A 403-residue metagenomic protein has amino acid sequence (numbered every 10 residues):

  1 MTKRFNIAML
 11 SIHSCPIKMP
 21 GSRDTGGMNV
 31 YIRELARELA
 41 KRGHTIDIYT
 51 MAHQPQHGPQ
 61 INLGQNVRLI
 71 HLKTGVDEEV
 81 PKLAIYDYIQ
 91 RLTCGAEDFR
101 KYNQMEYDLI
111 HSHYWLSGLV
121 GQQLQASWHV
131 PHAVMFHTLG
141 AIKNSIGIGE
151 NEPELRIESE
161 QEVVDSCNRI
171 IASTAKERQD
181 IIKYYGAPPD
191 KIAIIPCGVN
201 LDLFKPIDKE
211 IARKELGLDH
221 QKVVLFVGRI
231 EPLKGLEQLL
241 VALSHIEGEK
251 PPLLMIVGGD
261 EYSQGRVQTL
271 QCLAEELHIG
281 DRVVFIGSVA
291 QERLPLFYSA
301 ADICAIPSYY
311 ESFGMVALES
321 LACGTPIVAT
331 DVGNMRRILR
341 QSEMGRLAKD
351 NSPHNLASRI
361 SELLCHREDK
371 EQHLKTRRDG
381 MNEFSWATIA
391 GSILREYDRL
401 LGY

Functional and structural regions predicted by a protein language model:
M1-L69: N-terminal subdomain of nucleotide-sugar transferases
K176, G198: Carbohydrate-associated surface elements
L218-K234, L240-L243, M255: Conserved donor-binding/catalytic core segment of Leloir-type glycosyltransferases
L253-C272: Glycosyltransferase donor-sugar binding loop
S288-V289, L296-A301: Short alpha-helical donor nucleotide-sugar binding micro-motif in glycosyltransferases
Y309: Aromatic "clamp/platform" in nucleotide-sugar-dependent glycosyltransferases that forms part of the donor/acceptor
P326-A329: Short hydrophobic beta-strand element within catalytic cores of glycosyltransferases and related nucleotide-activated
Q341-S342, R346-P353, E362-R367: Conserved acidic donor-binding segment of nucleotide-sugar-dependent glycosyltransferases
